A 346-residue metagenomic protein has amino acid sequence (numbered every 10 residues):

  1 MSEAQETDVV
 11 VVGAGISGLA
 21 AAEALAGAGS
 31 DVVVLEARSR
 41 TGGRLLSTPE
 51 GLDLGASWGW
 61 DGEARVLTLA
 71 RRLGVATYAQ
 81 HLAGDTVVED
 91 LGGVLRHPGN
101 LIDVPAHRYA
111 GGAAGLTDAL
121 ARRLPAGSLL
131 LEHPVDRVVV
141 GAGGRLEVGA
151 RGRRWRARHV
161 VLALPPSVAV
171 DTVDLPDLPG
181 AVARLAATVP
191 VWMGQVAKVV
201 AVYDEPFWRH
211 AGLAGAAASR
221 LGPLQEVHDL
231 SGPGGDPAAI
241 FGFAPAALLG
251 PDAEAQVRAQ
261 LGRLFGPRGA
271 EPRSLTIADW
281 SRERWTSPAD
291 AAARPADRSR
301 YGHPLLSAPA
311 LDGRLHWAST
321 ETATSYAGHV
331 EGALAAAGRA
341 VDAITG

Functional and structural regions predicted by a protein language model:
S2-A4, D8, L19-A20, A28 (+4 more regions): Conserved flavin/dinucleotide-binding core of flavoenzymes
V10-V12, L35, R154-A169: Short hydrophobic core segments
A26-P49: Glycine-rich FAD pyrophosphate-binding loop
S57-A64, L101-A119, A253: Short beta-strand to alpha-helix junction loop
L67-V87, P206-G215, A270: A short alpha-helix-loop-beta-strand transition element characteristic of N-terminal alpha/beta dinucleotide-binding
L131-L146: A conserved short coil-to-beta-strand element within the FAD-binding core of flavoproteins
L162-V182: Flavin (primarily FAD) binding-site architecture
A181-H210: Central beta-strand plus flanking loop segment that forms part of the substrate or channel wall within the catalytic
